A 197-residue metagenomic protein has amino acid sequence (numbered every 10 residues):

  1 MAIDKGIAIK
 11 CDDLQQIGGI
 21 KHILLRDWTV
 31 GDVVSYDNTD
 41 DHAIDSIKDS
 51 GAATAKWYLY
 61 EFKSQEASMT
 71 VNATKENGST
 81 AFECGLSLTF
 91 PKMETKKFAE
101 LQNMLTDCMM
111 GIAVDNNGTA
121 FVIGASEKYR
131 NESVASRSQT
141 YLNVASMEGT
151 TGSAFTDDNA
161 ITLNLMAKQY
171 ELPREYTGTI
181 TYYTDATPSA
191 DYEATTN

Functional and structural regions predicted by a protein language model:
A2-S87, R137-F155: Solvent-exposed edge beta-strands and adjacent loop segments that serve as assembly or binding interfaces
D12-L14, W28, P91-T95, N116-N117 (+4 more regions): Generic structural motif
A55-W57, D115, T196: Short stretches within intrinsically disordered, low-complexity N-terminal or propeptide regions
Y58-K63, F121-E127, T177-G178: Short amphipathic beta-strand/extended segments with alternating polar/hydrophobic composition
A73-K96, D157-E171: Oligomerization/assembly interface segments of phage tail-like spikes and tubes
T95-Q102, Y176: Short, conserved charged micro-motifs
Q102-K128: Short, acidic/charged, Gly/Pro-enriched secondary-structure junctions
N131-N197: Mixed-charge, glycine-accented linear interaction segment located at domain edges/termini
